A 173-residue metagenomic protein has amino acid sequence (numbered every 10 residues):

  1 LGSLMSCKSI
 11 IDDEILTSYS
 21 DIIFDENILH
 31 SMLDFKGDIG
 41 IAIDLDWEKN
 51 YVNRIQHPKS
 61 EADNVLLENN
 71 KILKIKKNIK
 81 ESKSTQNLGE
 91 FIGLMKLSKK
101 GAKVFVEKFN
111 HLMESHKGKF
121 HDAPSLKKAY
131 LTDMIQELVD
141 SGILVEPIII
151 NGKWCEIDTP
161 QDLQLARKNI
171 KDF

Functional and structural regions predicted by a protein language model:
L1-L16: Short phosphate-binding loop-to-helix
L4, D25-E26, T132: Short, well-ordered alpha-helical microsegments
M5, H30, Q136: Active-site phosphate/pyrophosphate- and oxyanion-stabilizing loops and adjacent acidic/basic residues in soluble
D13-E14, G37, I143: Short coil/turn segments at beta-strand junctions that form active-site/ligand-binding loops
S20-I23: The conserved acidic donor/metal-binding loop of glycosyltransferases
E26-K108, L112: Conserved core of the sugar-phosphate nucleotidyltransferase
E68, K83-F173: Conserved alpha/beta core of the MobA/IspD/sugar-nucleotide pyrophosphorylase nucleotidyltransferase superfamily
